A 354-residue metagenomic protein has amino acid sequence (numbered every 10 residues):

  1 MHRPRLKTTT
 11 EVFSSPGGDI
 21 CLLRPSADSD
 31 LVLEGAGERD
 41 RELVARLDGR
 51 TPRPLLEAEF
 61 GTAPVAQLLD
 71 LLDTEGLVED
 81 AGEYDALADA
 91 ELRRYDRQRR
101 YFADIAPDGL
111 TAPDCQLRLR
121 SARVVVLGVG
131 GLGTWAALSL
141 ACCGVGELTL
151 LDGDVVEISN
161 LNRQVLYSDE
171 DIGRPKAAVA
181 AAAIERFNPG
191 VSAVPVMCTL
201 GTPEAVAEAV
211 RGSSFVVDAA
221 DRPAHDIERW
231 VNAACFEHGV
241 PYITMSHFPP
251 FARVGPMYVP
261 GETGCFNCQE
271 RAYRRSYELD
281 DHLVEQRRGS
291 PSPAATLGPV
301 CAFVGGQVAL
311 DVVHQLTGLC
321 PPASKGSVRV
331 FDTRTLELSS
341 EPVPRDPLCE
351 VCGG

Functional and structural regions predicted by a protein language model:
M1-G354: Adenine nucleotide-associated cytosolic modules
